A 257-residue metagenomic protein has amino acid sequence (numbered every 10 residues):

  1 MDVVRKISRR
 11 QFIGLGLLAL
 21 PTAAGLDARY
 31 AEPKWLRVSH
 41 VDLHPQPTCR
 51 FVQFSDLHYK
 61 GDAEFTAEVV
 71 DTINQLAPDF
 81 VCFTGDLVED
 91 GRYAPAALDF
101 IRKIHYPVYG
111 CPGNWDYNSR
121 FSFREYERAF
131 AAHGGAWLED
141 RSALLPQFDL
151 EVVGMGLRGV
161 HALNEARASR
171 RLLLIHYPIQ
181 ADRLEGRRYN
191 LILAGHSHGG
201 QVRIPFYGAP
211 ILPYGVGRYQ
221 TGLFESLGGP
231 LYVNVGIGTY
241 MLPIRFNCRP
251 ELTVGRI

Functional and structural regions predicted by a protein language model:
M1-I7: N-terminal secretory signal peptides
I7, G14-F100: N-terminal active-site segment of His-dependent metallophosphoesterases
Q11-L43, Y109-G110, N114-E139: A short, flexible N-terminal coil/short beta segment enriched in small residues
R50-Q53, V81-F83, G110, L173 (+1 more regions): Residue-level marker for buried hydrophobic side chains located in beta-strands that build the well-ordered beta-sheet
Y59, W115-L191, S197, Y214-L223 (+2 more regions): Conserved catalytic scaffold of divalent metal-dependent phosphoesterases
G61-L145: Core catalytic region of metal-dependent phosphoesterases/phosphodiesterases, especially metallo-beta-lactamase-like
G199-I204: His/Asp/Glu-enriched short active-site or ligand-binding loop at hydrolase and phosphoryl-transfer sites
P205-G217: Short, surface-exposed loop/helix-turn segments at secondary-structure junctions that function as lids/hinges flanking
